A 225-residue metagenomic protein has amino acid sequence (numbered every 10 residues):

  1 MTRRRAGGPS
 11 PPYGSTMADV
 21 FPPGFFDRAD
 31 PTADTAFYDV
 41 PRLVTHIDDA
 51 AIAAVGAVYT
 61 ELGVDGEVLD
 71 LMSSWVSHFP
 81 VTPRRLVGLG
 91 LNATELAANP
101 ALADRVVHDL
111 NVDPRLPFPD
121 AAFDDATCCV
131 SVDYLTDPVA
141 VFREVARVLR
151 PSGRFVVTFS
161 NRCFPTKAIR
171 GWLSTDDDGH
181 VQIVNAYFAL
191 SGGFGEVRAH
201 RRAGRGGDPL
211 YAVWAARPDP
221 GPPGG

Functional and structural regions predicted by a protein language model:
T16-G63: Class I SAM-dependent methyltransferase Rossmann-like catalytic core, especially the SAM/SAH-binding loop
A50, A54-A57, E61-L116: Class I SAM-dependent methyltransferase SAM/SAH-binding core
A54, V58, T175-R201: Short alpha-helix
D113-A126: A short acidic, Gly/Pro-enriched loop at the edge of an enzyme's catalytic core that lines a small-molecule cofactor
D124-V139: A short SAM/SAH-binding and catalytic strip from SAM-dependent methyltransferases
V139-R154: A short glycine-rich, Lys/Arg-flanked "PGG" loop and its adjoining helix->strand segment in the class I
R154-N185: Conserved class I S-adenosyl-L-methionine
G192-G193, R201-G225: Core SAM-dependent methyltransferase catalytic element
